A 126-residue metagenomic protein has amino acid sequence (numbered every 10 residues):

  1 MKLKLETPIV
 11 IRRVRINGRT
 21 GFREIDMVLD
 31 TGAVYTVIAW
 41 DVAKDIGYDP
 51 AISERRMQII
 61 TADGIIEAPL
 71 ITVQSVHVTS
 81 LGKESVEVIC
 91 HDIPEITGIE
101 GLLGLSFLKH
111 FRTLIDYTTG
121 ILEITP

Functional and structural regions predicted by a protein language model:
M1-P126: Pepsin/retropepsin-fold aspartyl endopeptidases
